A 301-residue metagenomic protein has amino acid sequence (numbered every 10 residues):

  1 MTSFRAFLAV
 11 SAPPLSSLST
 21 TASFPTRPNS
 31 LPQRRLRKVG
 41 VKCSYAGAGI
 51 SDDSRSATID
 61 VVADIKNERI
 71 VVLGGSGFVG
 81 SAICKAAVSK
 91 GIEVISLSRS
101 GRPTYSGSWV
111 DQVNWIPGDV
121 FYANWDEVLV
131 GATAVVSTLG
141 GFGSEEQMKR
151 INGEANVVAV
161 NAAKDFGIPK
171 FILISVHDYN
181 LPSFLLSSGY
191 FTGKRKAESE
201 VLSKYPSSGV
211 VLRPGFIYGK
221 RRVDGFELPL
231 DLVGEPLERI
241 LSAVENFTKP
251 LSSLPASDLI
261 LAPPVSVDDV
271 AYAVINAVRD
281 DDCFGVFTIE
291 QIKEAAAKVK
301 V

Functional and structural regions predicted by a protein language model:
M1-A48: N-terminal chloroplast transit peptides
Y45-E68: A short, basic/flexible loop-to-alpha-helix module at the beginning of a structural domain
D64, I70-V71, S76, S81 (+3 more regions): NAD(P)H-binding glycine-rich loop region in Rossmannoid oxidoreductase-like domains and their noncatalytic homologs
R69, G91-V94, P169-K170, S208: Residues at the starts of beta-strands that form the adenosine-phosphate
A87: Aromatic pocket-lining residues of Rossmann-like dinucleotide-binding sites
G141-L241: Glycine-/Pro-rich loop/turn segments that contact NAD(P) or position catalytic residues in Rossmann-like domains
I151, A155-V158, G193, R239 (+1 more regions): Substrate-positioning beta->alpha
D258-D268, Y272-V301: Core catalytic loop region at the nicotinamide-binding pocket of NAD(P)H-dependent oxidoreductases
